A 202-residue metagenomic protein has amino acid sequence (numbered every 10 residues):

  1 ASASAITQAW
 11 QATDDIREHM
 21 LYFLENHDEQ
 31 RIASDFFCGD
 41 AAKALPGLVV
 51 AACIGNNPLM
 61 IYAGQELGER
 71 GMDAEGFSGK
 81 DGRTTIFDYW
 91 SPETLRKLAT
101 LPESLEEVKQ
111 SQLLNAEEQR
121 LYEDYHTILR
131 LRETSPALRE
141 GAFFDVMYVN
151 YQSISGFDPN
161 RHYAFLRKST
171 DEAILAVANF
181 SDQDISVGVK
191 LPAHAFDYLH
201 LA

Functional and structural regions predicted by a protein language model:
A1: Active-site neighborhood of glycoside hydrolase catalytic domains
A5, D14-M20, N26, R31-L201: Loop/helix patches that line or flank the sugar-binding groove of alpha-linked glycan CAZymes
